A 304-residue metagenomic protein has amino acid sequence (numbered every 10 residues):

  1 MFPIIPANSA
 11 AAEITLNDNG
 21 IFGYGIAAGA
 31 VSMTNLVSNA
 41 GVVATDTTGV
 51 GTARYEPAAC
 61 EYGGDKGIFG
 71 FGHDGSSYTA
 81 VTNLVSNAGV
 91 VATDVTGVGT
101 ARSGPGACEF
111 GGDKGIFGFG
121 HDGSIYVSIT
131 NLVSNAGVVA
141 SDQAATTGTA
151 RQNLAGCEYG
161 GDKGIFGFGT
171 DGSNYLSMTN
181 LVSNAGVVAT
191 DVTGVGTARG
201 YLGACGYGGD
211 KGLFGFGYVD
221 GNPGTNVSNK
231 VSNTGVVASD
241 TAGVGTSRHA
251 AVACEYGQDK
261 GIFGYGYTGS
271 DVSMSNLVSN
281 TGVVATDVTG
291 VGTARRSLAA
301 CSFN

Functional and structural regions predicted by a protein language model:
M1-N304: Polar, enzyme-active/binding microenvironments
